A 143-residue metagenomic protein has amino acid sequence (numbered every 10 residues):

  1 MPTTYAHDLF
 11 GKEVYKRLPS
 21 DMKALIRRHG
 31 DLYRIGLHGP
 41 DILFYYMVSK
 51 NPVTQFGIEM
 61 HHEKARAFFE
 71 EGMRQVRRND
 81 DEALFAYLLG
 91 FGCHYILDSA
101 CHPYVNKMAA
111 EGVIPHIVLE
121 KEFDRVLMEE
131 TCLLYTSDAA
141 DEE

Functional and structural regions predicted by a protein language model:
M1-A86, Y104-L134: N-terminal, motif-rich segments that launch catalysis or mediate targeting to/interaction with membranes, typified by
G11, D98, A140: Alpha-helical and His/Cys-centered functional microenvironments
F85-C93: Short alpha-helix carrying the canonical HExxH Zn2+-binding catalytic motif
C93, L97, C101: Short active-site segment of divalent metal-dependent hydrolases/proteases that encodes the spacing between
Y135-E143: Conserved small/polar residues in nucleotide/adenosyl-binding loops
